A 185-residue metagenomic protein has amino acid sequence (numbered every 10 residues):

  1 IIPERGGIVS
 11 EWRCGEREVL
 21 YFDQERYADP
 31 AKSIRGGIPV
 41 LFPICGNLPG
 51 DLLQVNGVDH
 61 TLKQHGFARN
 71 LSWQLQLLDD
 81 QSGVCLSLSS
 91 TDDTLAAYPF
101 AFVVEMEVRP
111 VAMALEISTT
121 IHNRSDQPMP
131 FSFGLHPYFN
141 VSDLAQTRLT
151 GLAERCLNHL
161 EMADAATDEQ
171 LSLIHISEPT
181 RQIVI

Functional and structural regions predicted by a protein language model:
I1-V55, D59-K63: Beta-strand-rich N-terminal accessory domains
I2, R13, Q54, Q76-D79 (+2 more regions): Well-ordered beta-strand positions
P3, S90-F131, L135-V141: Acidic, contiguous internal or C-terminal segments within carbohydrate-active enzymes that form a structured patch used
G6, N47, F67-R69, F100-F102 (+1 more regions): Residues that act as N-cap/strand-start positions at coil-to-secondary-structure junctions
V9, S82-V84, L115-I117: Hydrophobic residues embedded in beta-strands of well-ordered beta-sheets
N56-A112: Extended, loop-rich substrate-binding clefts of extracytoplasmic carbohydrate-active enzymes
R124, Y138-L173: A contiguous pocket-lining binding segment that forms or flanks enzyme active sites
I174-I185: Single conserved hydrophobic/aromatic residue that forms the stacking wall/gate of nucleotide- or nucleobase-binding
